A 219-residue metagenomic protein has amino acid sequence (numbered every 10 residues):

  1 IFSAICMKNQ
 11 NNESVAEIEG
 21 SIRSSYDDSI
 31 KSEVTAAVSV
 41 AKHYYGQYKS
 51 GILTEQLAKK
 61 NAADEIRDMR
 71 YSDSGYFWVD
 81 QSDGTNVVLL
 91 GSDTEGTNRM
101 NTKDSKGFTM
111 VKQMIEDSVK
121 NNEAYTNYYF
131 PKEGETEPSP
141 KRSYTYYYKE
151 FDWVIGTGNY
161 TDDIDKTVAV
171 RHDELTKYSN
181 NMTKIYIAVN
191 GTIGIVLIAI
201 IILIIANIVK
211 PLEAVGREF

Functional and structural regions predicted by a protein language model:
I1, Y186-I201: Alpha-helical transmembrane segments of integral membrane proteins
I1-I52: Juxtamembrane extracytoplasmic/periplasmic/luminal helical "stalk" adjacent to the first N-terminal
N9-A16, G20, K166-A188, L203-E218: Polar/charged heptad-repeat coiled-coil helices used as signal-transmission/dimerization stalks
D28, R67-N86, E123-Y125: Short N-terminal helix-loop-first-beta-strand/juxtamembrane motif that initiates sensory/input modules
A41, Y45, R70-D73, S118: Sec/Tat-exported extracytoplasmic proteins
I52-D64, S92-E133: Extracytoplasmic/periplasmic sensor domains and loops in membrane signaling proteins
T85-G91, P138: Amphipathic coiled-coil signal-relay and dimerization helices
T109-Y178: Extracytoplasmic
